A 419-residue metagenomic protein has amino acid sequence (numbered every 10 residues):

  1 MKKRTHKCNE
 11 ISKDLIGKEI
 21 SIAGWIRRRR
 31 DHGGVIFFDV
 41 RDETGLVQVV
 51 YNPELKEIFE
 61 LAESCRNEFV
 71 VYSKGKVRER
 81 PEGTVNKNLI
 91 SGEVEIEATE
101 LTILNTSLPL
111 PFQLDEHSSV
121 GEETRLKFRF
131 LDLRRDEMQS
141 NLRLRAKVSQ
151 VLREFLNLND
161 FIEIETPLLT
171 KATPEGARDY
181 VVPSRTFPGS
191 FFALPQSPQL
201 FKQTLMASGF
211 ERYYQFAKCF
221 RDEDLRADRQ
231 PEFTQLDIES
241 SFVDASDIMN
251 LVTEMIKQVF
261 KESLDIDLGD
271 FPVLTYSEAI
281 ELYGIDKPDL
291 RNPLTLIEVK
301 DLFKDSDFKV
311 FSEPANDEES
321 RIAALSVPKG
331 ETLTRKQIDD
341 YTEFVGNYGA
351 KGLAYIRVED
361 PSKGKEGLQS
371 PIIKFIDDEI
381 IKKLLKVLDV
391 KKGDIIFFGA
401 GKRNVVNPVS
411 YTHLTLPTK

Functional and structural regions predicted by a protein language model:
K2-S241, T275-R335, T342-G346, Y355: Class II aminoacyl-tRNA synthetase-like tRNA-binding/catalytic domains
E43-E57, Y355-I381: Solvent-exposed beta-strand/loop surfaces of large extracellular or lumenal domains
E239-S246, P417: Proline-centric
D244-K257, D394-F397: A conserved active-site cap/scaffold subdomain adjacent to cofactor or substrate pockets
Q258-P272: Flexible helix-coil linker/hinge segments at domain or subdomain boundaries
Y355, L368-G401, N407: Segments forming glycine/polar-rich beta-alpha architectures that bind adenosine-containing cofactors
T412-T418: Conserved small/polar residues in nucleotide/adenosyl-binding loops
